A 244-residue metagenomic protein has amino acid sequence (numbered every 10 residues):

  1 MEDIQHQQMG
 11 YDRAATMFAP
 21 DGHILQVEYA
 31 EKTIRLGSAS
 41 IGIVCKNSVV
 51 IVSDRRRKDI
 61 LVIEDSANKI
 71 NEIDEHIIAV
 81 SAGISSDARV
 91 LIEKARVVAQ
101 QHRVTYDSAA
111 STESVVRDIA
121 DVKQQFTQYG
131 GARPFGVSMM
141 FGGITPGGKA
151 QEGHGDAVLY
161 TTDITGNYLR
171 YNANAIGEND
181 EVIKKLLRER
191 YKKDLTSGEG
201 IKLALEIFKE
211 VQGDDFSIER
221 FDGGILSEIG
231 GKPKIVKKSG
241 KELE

Functional and structural regions predicted by a protein language model:
M1-E244: Long, low-complexity N-terminal extensions
